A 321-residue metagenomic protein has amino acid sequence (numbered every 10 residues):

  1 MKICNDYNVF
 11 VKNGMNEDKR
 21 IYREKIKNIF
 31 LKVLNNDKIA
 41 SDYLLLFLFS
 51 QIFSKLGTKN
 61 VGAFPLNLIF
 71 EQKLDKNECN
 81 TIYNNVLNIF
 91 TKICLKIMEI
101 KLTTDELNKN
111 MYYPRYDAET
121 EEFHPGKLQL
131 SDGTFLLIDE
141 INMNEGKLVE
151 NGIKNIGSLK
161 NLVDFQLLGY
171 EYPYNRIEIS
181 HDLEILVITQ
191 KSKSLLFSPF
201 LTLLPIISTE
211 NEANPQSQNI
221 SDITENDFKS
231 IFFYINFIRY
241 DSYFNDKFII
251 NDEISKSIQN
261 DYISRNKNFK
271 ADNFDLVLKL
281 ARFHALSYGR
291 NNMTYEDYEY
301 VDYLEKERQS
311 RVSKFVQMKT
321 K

Functional and structural regions predicted by a protein language model:
M1-N5: Conserved ASCE P-loop ATPase motor domains encompassing nucleic-acid-directed helicases/translocases
Y7-S242, K267, V277: Conserved ASCE/P-loop NTPase catalytic core
G14-R23, I250-S264: Active-site-adjacent bridging/hinge elements
N16, V33-K38, V149, K247-S255 (+2 more regions): Conserved phosphate/pyrophosphate-binding and hydrolysis machinery centered on Walker-type P-loop NTPases, extending
I258, K267-N268, L286, R290-K321: C-terminal engagement/docking regions of AAA+ P-loop ATPases
Q259, D272-S287: C-terminal helical "lid" of AAA+/P-loop NTPase domains
